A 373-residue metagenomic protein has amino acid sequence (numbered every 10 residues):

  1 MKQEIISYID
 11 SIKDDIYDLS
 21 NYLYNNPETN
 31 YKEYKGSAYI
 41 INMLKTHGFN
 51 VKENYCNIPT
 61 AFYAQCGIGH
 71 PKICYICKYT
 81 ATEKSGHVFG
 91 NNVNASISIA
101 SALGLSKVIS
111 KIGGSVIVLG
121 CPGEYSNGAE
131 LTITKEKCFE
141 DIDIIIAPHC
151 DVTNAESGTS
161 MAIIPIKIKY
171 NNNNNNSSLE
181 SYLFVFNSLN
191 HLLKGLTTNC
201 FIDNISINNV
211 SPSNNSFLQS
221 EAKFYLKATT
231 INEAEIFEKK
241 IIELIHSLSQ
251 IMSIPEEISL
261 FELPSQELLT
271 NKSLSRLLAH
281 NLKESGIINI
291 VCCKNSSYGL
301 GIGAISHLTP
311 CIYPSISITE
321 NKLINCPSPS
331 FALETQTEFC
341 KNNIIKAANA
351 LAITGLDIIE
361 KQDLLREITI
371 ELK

Functional and structural regions predicted by a protein language model:
M1-L19, P27, M161-I164, K169-N171 (+2 more regions): N-terminal hydrophobic/helix-forming segments and targeting peptides
K2-G113: Acidic/His- and Gly-rich active-site-bordering loop/insert found across diverse amide/peptide-bond hydrolases
Y24-N26, H87, N91-N94, H149 (+3 more regions): Histidine-centered active-site/metal-ligand motif
I40, I97-L105, A129, Y182-L189 (+1 more regions): Buried hydrophobic packing segments
T60-Y63, T80-V88, N92-V93, V108-S220 (+2 more regions): Histidine/acidic-residue-rich, glycine-tolerant segments that coordinate divalent metal ions
G67-T80, S157-K167, T319-P327: Acidic-glycine-rich active-site phosphate/pyrophosphate-binding loop
L189-K373: Metal-dependent amide/peptide-bond hydrolase catalytic core, centered on the "pita-bread" metallohydrolase fold
